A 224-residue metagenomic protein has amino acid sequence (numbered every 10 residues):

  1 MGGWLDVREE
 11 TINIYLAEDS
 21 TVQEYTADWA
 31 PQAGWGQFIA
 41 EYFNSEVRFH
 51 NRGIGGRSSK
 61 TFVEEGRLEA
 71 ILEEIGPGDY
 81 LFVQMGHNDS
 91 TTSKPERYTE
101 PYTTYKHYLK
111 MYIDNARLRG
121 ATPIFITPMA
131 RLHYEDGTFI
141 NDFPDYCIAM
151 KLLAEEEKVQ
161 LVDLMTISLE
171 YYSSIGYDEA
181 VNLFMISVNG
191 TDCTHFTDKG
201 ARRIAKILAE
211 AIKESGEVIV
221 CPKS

Functional and structural regions predicted by a protein language model:
G2-I54, E69-Y80: Serine-esterase "nucleophile elbow" of acetyl-processing enzymes
E18, G53-G56, G86, C193 (+1 more regions): Glycine-centered flexibility sites
D19, R52-R57, R97-Y98, Y134: Short, basic, glycine/proline-bearing loop/turn elements
S20, E41, K60, N141 (+1 more regions): Flexible, active-site-adjacent loop/turn segments at secondary-structure boundaries
V22, F38, S59-K60, F82 (+2 more regions): Short, electropositive, low-hydrophobicity segments enriched in small/polar residues
S58-G66: Structural motif
G66-H195, R202, K206-K223: Alpha-helical cap/lid subdomain in secreted, periplasmic, or secretory-pathway luminal O-acyl-processing enzymes
